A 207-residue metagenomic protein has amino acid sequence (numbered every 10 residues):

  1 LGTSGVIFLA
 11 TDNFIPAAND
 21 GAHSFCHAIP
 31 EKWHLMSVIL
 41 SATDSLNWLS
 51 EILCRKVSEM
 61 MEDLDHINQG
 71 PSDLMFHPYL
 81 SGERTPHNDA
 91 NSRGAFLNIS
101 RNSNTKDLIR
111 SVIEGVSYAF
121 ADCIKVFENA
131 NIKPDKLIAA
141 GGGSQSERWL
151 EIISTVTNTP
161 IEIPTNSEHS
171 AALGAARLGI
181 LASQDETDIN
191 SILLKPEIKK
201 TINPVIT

Functional and structural regions predicted by a protein language model:
L9-T207: Glycine/Thr-rich phosphate-binding loops that ligate phosphate moieties of nucleotide and other phosphorylated ligands
